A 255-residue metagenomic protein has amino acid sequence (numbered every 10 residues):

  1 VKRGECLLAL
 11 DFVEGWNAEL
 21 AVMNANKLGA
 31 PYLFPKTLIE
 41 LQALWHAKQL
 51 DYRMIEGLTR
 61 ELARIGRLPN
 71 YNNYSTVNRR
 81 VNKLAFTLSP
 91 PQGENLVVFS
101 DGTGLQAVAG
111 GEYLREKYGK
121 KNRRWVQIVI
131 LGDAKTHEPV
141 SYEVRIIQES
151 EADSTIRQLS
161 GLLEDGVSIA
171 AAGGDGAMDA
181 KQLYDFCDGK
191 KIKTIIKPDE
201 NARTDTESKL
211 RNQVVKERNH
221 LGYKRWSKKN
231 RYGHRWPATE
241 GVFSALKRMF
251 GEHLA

Functional and structural regions predicted by a protein language model:
V1-L28: Basic, low-complexity segments
G4-C6, K121-Q127, T239: Short, flexible loop/turn motifs enriched in small residues
E5-L7, G93-N95, H234: Sequence-level motif detector for i,i+2 pairs with an aromatic at +2
N24-L50, G57, P69-G189, T204 (+1 more regions): Polybasic low-complexity intrinsically disordered regions
L62-A63: Short edge-strand/loop segments of extracellular domains
G176-K247: Helix-centered, glycine/charged polyanion-binding patches within enzymatic domains that contact phosphate-containing
F250-A255: C-terminal extensions of enzymes
